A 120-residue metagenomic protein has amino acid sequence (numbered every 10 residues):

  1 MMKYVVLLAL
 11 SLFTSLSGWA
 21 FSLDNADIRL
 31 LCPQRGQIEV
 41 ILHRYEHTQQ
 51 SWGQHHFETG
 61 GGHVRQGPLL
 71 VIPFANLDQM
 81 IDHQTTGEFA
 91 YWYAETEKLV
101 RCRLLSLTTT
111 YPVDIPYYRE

Functional and structural regions predicted by a protein language model:
M1-V5: Positively charged n-region of N-terminal signal peptides that target proteins for export
V6-L7, N25: Generic early N-terminus positional signal peaking at residue ~5-7
L7-S15: Bacterial N-terminal signal peptides
F21-E120: Cysteine-centric segments in proteins
